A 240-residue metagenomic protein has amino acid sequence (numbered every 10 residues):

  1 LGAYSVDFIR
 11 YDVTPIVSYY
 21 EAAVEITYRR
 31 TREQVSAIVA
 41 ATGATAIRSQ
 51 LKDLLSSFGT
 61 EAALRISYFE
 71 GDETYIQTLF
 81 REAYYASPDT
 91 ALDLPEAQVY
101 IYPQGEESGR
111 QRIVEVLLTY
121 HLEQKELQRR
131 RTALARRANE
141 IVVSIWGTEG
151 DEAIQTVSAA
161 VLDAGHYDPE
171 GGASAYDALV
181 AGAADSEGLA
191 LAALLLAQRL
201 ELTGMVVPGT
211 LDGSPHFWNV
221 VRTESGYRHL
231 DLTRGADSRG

Functional and structural regions predicted by a protein language model:
L1-E115: Intrinsically disordered, low-complexity N-terminal segments that are enriched in acidic
V35-V39, V180-A184, V206-P208: Alpha-helix capping and helix-loop boundary segments enriched in small/acidic/polar residues
I38-T45, Q124-Q128, S186, Y227 (+1 more regions): Intrinsically disordered, low-complexity repeat and linker tracts
R112-Q124: Extended, well-ordered protein cores
K125-A178: Secondary-structure boundary elements
G150-A153, D185, L189, A193: Hydrophobic (often cysteine-bearing) scaffold residues that line and stabilize catalytic clefts of nucleotide/cofactor
A175-L189: A short, highly charged nucleic-acid-interacting micro-segment common to nuclease and nuclease-linked defense proteins
G188-G240: Hydrophobic/aromatic-rich core segments of domains that either
